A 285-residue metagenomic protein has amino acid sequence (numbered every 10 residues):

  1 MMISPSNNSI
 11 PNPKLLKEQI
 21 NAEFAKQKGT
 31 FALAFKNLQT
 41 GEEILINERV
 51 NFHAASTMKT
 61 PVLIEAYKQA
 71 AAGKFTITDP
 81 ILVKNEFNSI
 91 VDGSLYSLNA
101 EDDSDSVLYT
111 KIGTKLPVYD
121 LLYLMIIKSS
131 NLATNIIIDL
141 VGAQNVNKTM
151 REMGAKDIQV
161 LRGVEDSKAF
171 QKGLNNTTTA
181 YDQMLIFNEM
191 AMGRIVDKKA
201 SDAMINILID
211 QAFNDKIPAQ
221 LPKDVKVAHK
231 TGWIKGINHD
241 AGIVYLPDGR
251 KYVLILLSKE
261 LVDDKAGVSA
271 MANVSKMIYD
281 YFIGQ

Functional and structural regions predicted by a protein language model:
N7-H53: Beta-lactamase-like hydrolase cores
N12-E23, L140-G142, L185-D215, T231-Q285: Structured C-terminal helix/loop/strand segments within mature extracytoplasmic catalytic/sensor domains
K26-T30, N47-R49, H53-T57, T76-T78 (+5 more regions): Extracytoplasmic
T30, T114, V118, S129-F187 (+1 more regions): Mid-domain, small-residue-enriched loop/turn segments at the edges of structured enzyme/sensor domains
G41, H53-E86, L254: Active-site SXXK
G41, K59-A66, M125, M150 (+4 more regions): Residue-level preference for non-acidic, small/hydrophobic
I77-N99, V141-G142: Acidic helix-start/capping segments at beta-turn-to-alpha-helix junctions
N88-N135: Conserved catalytic neighborhood of penicillin-recognizing serine enzymes
